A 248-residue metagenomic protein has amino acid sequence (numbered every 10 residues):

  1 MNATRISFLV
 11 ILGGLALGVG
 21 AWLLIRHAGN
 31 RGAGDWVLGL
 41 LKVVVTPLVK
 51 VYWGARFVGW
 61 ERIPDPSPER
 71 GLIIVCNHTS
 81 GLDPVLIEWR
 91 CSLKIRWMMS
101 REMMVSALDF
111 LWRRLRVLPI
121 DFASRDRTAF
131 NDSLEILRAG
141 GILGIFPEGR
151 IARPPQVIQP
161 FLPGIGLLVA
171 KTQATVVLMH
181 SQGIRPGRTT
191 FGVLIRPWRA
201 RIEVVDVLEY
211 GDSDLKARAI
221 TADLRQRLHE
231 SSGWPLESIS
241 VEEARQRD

Functional and structural regions predicted by a protein language model:
M1-I11: Feature marks short, highly hydrophobic, charge-poor N-terminal signal-anchor/signal peptide-like helices that anchor
V10-L23: Hydrophobic core of alpha-helical transmembrane segments in multi-pass integral membrane proteins
H27-G71, D109-F110: N-terminal signal-anchor transmembrane helix
G32, L38, P66-S124: Catalytic core of membrane glycerolipid acyltransferases/transacylases, capturing the structured, soluble-facing
D109, Q156-K216: A cross-family acyltransferase "interaction/gating" segment
L118-A139: Helix-adjacent hinge/juxtasegments
L134-A139, E203-H229, P235: A charged, well-structured terminal subsegment
I136-I165: Catalytic-site beta-strand/loop segments enriched in glycine and acidic/polar residues
